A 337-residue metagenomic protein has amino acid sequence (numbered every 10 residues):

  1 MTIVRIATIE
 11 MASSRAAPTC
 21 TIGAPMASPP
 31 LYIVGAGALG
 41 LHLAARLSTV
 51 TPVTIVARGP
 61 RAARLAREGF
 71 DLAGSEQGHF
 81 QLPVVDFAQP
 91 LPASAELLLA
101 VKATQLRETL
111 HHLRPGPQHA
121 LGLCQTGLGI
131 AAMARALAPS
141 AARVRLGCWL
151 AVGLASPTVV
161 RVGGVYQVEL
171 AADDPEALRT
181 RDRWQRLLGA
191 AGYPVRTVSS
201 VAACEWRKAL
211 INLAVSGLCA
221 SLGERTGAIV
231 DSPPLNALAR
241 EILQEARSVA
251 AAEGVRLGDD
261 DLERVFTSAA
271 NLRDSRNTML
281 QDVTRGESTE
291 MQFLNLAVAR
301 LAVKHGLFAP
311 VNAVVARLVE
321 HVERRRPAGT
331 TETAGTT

Functional and structural regions predicted by a protein language model:
V4-A12, A16-A17: Short amphipathic, helix-prone segments within low-complexity/disordered or flexible regions
G23-H79: NAD(P)+-binding Rossmann beta1-loop-alpha1 motif at the extreme N-terminus of oxidoreductases
L31, P52-V53, L121, R143 (+1 more regions): Hydrophobic anchor at the start of a short beta-strand that flanks the dinucleotide cofactor-binding loop
S75-V159: Rossmann-like NAD(P)(H) cofactor-binding subdomain of soluble oxidoreductases
T126-C204, K208: Rossmann-fold dinucleotide-binding core
G189, R240-T337: NAD(P)-dependent Rossmann-like dehydrogenase/reductase catalytic/cofactor-binding core
A202-V230, P234-R247, D274: Active-site-proximal catalytic alpha-helix in oxidoreductases
